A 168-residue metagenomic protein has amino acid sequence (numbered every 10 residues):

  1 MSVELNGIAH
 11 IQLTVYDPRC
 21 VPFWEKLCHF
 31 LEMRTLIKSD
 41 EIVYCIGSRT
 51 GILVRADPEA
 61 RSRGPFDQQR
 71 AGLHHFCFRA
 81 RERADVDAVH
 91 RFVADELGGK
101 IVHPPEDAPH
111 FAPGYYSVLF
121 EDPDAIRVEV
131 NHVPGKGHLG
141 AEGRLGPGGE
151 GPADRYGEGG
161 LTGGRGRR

Functional and structural regions predicted by a protein language model:
M1-V21, F76, K136-R168: N-terminal beta-strand motif that seeds the catalytic metal site of vicinal oxygen chelate
S2, I46-R81, D85-A88, D95: Long, continuous compositionally biased terminal/linker segments
S2, Q12-P58: Core segments of cupin and vicinal oxygen chelate
G7, D40, S48-T50, G72-H74 (+1 more regions): Residues that flank catalytic or metal-binding motifs in active/ligand-binding sites
V15-V21, C77-D124: Vicinal oxygen chelate
I37-K38, V102-H103, P134: A generic structural-conservation signal
P109-H110, V133-G137: A short acidic/small-residue loop/turn micro-motif
R127: Glycine-rich acetyl-CoA-binding "A-motif" of GNAT/NAT acetyltransferases
